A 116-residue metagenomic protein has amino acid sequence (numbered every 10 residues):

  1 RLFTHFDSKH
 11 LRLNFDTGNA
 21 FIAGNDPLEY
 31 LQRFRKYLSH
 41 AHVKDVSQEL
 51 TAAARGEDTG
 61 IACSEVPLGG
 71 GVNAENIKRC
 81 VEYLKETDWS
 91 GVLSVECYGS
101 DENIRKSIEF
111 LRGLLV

Functional and structural regions predicted by a protein language model:
F3-F15, A20-V116: Histidine-acidic metal/acid-base catalytic patches
